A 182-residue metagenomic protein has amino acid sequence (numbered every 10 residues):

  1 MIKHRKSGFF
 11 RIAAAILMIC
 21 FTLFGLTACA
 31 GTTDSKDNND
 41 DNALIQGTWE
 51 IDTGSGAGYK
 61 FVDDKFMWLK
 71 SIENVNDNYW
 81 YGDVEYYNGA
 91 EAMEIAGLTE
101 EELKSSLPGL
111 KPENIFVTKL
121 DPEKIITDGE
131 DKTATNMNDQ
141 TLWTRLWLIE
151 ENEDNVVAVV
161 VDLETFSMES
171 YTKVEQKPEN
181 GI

Functional and structural regions predicted by a protein language model:
M1-I2, A30: N-terminal hydrophobic targeting signals that begin at the initiator methionine
K3-I16: Bacterial N-terminal signal peptides that target proteins for export
G25-A28: C-terminal motif of bacterial Sec signal peptides marking the signal peptidase cleavage site
A30-E50: N-terminal helix-cap/turn-to-beta initiation motif at the start of protein domains
L44-Q46, K60-M67, L148-V157: Short, solvent-exposed coil/turn segments at beta-strand boundaries
T53-G58, S71-N155, E164-F166: Contiguous, well-ordered beta-strand patches that form the walls/edges of small beta-barrel/beta-sandwich domains
M168-I182: Short, low-complexity, Pro/Ser/Thr/Gly-rich segments in the mature regions of secreted, periplasmic
